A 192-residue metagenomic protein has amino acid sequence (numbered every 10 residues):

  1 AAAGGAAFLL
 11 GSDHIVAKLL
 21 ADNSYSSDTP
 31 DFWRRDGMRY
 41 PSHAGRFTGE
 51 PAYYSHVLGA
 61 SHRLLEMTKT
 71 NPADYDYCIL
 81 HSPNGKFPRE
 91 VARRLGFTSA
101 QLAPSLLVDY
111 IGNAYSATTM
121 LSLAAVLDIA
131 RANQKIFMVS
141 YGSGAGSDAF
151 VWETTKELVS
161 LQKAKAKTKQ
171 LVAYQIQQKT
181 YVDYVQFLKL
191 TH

Functional and structural regions predicted by a protein language model:
A1-P51, S55, Y141-G144, A149-H192: Condensing-enzyme catalytic core mediating Claisen C-C bond formation in acyl metabolism
Y25, G45-V57, T70, D76-F87: Short, contiguous, pocket-lining structural segments that sit at or immediately flank catalytic/ligand-binding sites
D31-R39, R63-T68, G96-Q101: Short amphipathic alpha-helical segments, especially helix-boundary/capping motifs
F47, L65, D109: Short, flexible active-site loop motifs that bind/organize anionic cofactors or intermediates
Y54-S61, S116-M120: Short, hydrophobic/amphipathic alpha-helical packing segments that form internal helix faces or helix-helix interfaces
L58-D76, L95, I129-A130: Phosphate/pyrophosphate-binding loops at sites that engage ATP/ADP/AMP, CoA/4′-phosphopantetheine, polyphosphate
D76-H192: Claisen-condensing/thiolase-fold acyl-transfer catalytic domains that form or cleave C-C bonds in fatty acid
